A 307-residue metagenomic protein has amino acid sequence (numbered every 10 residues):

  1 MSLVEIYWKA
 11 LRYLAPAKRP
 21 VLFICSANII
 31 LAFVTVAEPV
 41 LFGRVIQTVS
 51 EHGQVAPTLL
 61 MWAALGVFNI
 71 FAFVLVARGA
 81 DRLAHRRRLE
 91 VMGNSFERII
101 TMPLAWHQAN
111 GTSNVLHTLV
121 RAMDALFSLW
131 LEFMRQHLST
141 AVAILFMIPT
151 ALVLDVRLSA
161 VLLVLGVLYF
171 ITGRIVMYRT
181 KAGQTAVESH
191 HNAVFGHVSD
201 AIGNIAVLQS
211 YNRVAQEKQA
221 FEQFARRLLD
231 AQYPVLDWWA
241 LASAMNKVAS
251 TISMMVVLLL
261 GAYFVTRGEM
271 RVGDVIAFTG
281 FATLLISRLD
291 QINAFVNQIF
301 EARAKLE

Functional and structural regions predicted by a protein language model:
I6, A10, A17-L22, V55 (+3 more regions): Primarily residues marking transmembrane-helix entry/exit sites
R12-R19, L104-Q108, R121-M134, L138 (+6 more regions): An intracellular "coupling" helix at the cytosolic face of ABC transporter transmembrane type-1 domains
V21-L75, G79, L152-R157, T266-V272: Transmembrane helix-loop-helix hairpins at lipid-water interfaces of multipass membrane proteins, especially the type-1
V34-E38, G53, V120-L165, A249-V257: Hydrophobic alpha-helical transmembrane segments of ABC transporter permease domains
E38-F42, V76, A80, S95 (+7 more regions): Hydrophobic/aromatic residues in alpha-helical transmembrane segments
E51-P57, T150-V164, W238-L306: Helix-loop-helix
L65-R86, R135-V142, V161-V187, A201 (+2 more regions): Alpha-helical transmembrane segments of multi-pass membrane proteins
